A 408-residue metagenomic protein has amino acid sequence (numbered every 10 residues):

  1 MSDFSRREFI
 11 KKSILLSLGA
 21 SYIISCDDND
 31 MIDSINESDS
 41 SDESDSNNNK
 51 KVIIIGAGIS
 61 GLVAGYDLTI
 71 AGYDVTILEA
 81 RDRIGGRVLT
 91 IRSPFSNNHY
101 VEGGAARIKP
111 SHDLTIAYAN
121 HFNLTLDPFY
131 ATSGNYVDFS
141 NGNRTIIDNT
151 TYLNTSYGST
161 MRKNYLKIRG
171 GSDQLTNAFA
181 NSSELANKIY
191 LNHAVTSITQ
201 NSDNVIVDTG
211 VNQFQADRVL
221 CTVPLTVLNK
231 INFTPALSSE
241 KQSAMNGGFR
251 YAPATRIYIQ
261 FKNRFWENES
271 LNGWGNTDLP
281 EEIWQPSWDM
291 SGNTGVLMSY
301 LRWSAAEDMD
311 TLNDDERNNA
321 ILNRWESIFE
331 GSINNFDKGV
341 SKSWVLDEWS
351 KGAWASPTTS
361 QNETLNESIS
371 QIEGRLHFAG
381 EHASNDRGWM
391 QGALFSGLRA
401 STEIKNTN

Functional and structural regions predicted by a protein language model:
S2-D3, E8-M31: N-terminal export signals
K50-I77: N-terminal Rossmann-like FAD-binding beta1-loop-alpha1 element of flavoenzymes
I55, F214-T226: Short hydrophobic core segments
V63, A71, D148-T150, N204 (+1 more regions): Conserved flavin/dinucleotide-binding core of flavoenzymes
T69-R92: Glycine-rich FAD pyrophosphate-binding loop
G86-L166: Active-site-adjacent segment of FAD-dependent monooxygenases/related oxidoreductases
T160-S202: Helical element adjacent to the flavin cofactor pocket in flavoenzyme catalytic cores
C221-L237: Flavin (primarily FAD) binding-site architecture
